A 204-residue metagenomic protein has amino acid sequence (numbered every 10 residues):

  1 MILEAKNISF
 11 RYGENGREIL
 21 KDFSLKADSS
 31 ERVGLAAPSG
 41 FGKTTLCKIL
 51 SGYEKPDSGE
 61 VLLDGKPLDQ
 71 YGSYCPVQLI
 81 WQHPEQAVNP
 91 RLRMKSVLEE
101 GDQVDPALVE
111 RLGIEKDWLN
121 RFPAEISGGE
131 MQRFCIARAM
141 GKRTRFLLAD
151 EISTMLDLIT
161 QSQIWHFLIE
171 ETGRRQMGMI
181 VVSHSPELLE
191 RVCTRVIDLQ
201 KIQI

Functional and structural regions predicted by a protein language model:
M1-A5, S9-D22: A short, flexible loop at the N-terminus of ABC-type nucleotide-binding domains that lies
S51: Helix-to-loop junction immediately C-terminal to a conserved catalytic motif
K66-Q78, L92: ABC ATPase NBD coupling module
H83, P90-D105: Q-loop/switch helix immediately C-terminal to the Walker
F122-I126, E130: Conserved ABC ATPase signature
I136, L148: Hydrophobic anchor residue at the start of the ABC signature
V182-H184: H-loop/switch region of ABC-family ATPase nucleotide-binding domains
